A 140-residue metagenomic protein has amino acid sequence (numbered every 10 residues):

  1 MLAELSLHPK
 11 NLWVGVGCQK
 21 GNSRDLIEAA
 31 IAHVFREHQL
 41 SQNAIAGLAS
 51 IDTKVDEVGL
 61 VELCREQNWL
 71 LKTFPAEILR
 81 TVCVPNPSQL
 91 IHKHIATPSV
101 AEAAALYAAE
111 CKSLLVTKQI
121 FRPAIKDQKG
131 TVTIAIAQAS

Functional and structural regions predicted by a protein language model:
M1-K54, A137-S140: Conserved mixed alpha/beta catalytic, RNA-binding, or beta-rich assembly cores of soluble enzyme, regulatory
L2-S6, L70-K72, Q89-L90, Y107: Short low-complexity stretches enriched in small and charged residues
S6-H8, A105-S140: C-terminal edge-of-domain segments
E28, A32, V61, V100-A104: Predominant activation on well-ordered alpha-helical scaffold segments within soluble catalytic domains
N43-G47, I78-R80, A103-A105: Short C-terminal domain-edge/linker segments immediately following a structured domain
I51, D56, L60-V100: Long, charge-dense
